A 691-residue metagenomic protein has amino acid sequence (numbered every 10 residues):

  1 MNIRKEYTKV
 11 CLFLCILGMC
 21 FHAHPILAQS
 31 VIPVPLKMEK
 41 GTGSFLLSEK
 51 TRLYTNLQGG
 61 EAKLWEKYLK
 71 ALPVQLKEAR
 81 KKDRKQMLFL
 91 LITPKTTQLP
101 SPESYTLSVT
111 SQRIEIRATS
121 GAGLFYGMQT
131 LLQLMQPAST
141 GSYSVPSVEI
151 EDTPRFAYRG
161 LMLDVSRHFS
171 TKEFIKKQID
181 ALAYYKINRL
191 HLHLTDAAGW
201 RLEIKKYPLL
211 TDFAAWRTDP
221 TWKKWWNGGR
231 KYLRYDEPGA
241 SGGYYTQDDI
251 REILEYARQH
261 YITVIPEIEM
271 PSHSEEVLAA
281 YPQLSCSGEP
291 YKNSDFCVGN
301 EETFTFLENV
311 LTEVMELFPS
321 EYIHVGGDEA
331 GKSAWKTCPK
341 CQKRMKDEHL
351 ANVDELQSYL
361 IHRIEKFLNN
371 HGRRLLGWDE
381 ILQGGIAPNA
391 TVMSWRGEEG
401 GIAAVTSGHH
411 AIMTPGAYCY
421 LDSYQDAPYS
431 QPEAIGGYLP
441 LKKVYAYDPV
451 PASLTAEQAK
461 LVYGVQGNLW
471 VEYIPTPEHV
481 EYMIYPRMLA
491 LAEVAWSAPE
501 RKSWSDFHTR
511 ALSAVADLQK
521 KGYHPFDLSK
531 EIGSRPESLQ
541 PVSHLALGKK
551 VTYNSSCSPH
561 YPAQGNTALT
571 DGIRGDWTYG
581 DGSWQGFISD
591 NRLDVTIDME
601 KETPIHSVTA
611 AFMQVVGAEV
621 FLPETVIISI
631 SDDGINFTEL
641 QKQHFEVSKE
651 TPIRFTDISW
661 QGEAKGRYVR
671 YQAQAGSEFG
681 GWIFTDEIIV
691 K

Functional and structural regions predicted by a protein language model:
M1-S30: Bacterial Sec-dependent N-terminal signal peptides
A28-Y158, H479, L491-Y523: Contiguous, structured surface segment used for ligand recognition
S30, L99-F304, V310-Y322, R363 (+2 more regions): Feature activates predominantly on carbohydrate-active enzymes
E61, F169-T171, A197-E203, P271-V277 (+8 more regions): Flexible loop/turn segments at secondary-structure boundaries
V277, C286-S287, K292-P388, W395-E398 (+1 more regions): Active-site neighborhood of glycoside hydrolase catalytic domains
L375-E380, G385-A390, R396-P541: Flexible, acidic glycine-rich loops studded with aromatic residues
Q540-R574: Predominantly extracellular/luminal regions of secreted and cell-surface proteins, especially disulfide-bonded
W577-Q641, P652-K691: Aromatic, loop-rich ligand-recognition surfaces of beta-strand-rich domains
